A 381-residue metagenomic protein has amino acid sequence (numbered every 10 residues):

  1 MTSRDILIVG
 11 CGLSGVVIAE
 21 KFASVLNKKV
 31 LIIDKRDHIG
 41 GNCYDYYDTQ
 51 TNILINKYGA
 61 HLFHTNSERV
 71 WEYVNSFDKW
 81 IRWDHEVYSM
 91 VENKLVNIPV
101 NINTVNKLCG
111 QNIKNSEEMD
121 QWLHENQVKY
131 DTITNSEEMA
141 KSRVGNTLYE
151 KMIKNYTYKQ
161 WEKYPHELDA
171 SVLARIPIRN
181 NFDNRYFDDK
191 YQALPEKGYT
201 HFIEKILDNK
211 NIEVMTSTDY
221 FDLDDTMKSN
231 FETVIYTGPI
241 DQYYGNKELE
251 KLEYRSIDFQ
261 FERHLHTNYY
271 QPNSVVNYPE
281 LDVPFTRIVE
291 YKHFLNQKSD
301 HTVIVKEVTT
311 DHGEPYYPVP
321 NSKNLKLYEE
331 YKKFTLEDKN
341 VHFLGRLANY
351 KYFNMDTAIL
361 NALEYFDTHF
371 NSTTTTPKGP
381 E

Functional and structural regions predicted by a protein language model:
R4-I32: N-terminal Rossmann-like FAD-binding beta1-loop-alpha1 element of flavoenzymes
L7-V9, I33, S229-D241: Short hydrophobic core segments
L13-G15, D37-I39, N103, Y158-K159 (+5 more regions): Short, solvent-exposed loop/turn segments at secondary-structure junctions
A23-T49: Glycine-rich FAD pyrophosphate-binding loop
T51-N126: Dinucleotide-binding Rossmann-like beta1-alpha1 core, especially the glycine-rich loop that anchors the ADP
E72-Y73, M139, L148, Q271 (+1 more regions): Structural/interface elements that position substrates and couple domains in central-metabolism enzymes
E92-T233, Q242: Active-site/ligand-binding neighborhood in enzyme catalytic cores
E232-T233, Q242-G379: C-terminal segments that line or cap access tunnels to active or ligand-binding sites in enzymes and enzyme-associated
